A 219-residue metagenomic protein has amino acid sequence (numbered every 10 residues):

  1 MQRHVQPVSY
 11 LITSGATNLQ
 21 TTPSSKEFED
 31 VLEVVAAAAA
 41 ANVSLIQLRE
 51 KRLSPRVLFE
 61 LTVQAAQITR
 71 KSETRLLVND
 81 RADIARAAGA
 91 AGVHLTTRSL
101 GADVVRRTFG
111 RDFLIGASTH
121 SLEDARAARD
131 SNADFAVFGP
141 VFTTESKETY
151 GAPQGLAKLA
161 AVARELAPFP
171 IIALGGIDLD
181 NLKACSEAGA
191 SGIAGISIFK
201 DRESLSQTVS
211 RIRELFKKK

Functional and structural regions predicted by a protein language model:
M1-S99, R107-D134, A161, A167-P170 (+3 more regions): Conserved N-terminal beta1-alpha1 strand-loop-helix module at the mouth
L95-D103, V141-L166: Flexible, gly/pro- and Lys/Arg-enriched active-site loops
I193-G195: C-terminal binding/interaction regions
